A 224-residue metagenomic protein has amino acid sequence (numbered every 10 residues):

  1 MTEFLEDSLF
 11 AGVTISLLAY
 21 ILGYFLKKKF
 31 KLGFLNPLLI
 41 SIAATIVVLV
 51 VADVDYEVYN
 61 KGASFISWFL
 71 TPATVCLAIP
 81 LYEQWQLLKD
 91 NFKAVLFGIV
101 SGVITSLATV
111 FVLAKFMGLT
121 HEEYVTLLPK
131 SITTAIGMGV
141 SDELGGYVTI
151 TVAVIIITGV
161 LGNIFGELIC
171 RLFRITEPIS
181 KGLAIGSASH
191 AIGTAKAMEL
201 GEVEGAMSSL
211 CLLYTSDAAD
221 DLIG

Functional and structural regions predicted by a protein language model:
T2-S16, Y20-P80, L87-G98, G102: Helical membrane-embedded segments and adjacent short helical loop/helix-boundary regions of multi-pass membrane
L9-S16, W85-V110, V152-L161, L212-S216: Entry/N-cap segments of selected transmembrane alpha helices and their immediately preceding amphipathic helices
G23-K31, L49, E57, I79-E83 (+7 more regions): Membrane-water interface at transmembrane helix exits
P80-E83, L87-F92, K115-F116, G139-V154: Helix-loop-helix hairpins and the membrane-proximal interhelical loops of multi-pass alpha-helical transport proteins
F97-A135, T158-F173: Transmembrane alpha-helices that form the ion-translocation and gating core of multi-pass ion transport proteins
V112-M117, G162-H190, M198-L200, S216: Juxtamembrane and boundary regions of transmembrane helices in multi-pass small-molecule transporters and channels
H121-I150, I156-I157, T176-L210: Alpha-helical membrane segments and immediately flanking helix-loop junctions that form or couple to the substrate/ion
Y214, A218-G224: Single conserved hydrophobic/aromatic residue that forms the stacking wall/gate of nucleotide- or nucleobase-binding
